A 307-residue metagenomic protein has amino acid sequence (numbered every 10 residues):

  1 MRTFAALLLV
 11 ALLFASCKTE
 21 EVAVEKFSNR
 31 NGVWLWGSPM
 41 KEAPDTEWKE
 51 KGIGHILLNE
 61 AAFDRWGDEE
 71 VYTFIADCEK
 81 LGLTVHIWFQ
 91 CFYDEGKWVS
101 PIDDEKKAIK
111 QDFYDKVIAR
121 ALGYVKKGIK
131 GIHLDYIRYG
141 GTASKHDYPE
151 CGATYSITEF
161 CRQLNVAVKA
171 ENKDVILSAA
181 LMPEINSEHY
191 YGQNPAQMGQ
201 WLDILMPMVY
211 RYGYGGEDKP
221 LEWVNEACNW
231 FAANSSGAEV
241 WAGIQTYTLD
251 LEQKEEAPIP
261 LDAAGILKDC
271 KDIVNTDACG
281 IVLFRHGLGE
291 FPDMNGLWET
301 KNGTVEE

Functional and structural regions predicted by a protein language model:
S28-V33, V71-D77, T84-K127, P258-I259 (+2 more regions): Active-site-adjacent "subsite" loops/lids of carbohydrate-active enzymes
S28-W36, H86-Q90, T154-G192, G237-L249 (+1 more regions): Aromatic-lined carbohydrate-recognition surfaces of secreted/lumenal glycan-active proteins
S38-D64, K126-G131, M198, I204 (+1 more regions): Catalytic domains of carbohydrate-active enzymes, especially glycoside hydrolases
P44-D45, H55-Y93, T142-L177: Aromatic-lined substrate-binding rim segments of carbohydrate-active enzymes
L58-D64, K130, D135, Y191-E222 (+1 more regions): Aromatic- and acid-rich polysaccharide-binding/catalytic face of secreted or lumenal carbohydrate-active enzymes
K116-C151, G280-L283: Active-site groove signature of glycoside hydrolases
I129, V209-P220, W230, S236-E307: Substrate-binding cleft of secreted/luminal carbohydrate-active enzymes
